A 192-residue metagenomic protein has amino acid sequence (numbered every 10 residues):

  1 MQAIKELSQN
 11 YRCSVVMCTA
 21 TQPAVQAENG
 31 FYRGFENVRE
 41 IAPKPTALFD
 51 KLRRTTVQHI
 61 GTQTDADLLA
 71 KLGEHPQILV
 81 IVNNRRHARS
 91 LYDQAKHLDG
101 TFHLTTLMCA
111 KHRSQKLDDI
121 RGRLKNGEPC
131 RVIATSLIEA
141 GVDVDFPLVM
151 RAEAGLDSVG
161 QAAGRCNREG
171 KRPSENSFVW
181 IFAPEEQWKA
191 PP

Functional and structural regions predicted by a protein language model:
E6, N10-S14, C18-E74: Interdomain hinge/linker at the junction between the two RecA-like core domains of SF2 helicases
Y11-C13, D50-T55, D99-G100, V144-P147 (+1 more regions): Short glycine-/polar-rich loops that comprise or flank the Walker A/P-loop and associated switch/sensor motifs
C13-T19, R131-T135, R151: Structural recognition of the conserved hydrophobic beta-strand(s) that form the central parallel beta-sheet of P-loop
T21-V25, G61-T64, R85-A88, M108-A110 (+4 more regions): Conserved nucleotide-binding/hydrolysis micro-motifs of P-loop NTPases
K71-K96: Conserved strand-helix element at the start of the C-terminal RecA-like helicase core
V82-R86, T101-D118, I133-E139: Conserved helicase motor
E128, Q161, R165-P192: Conserved segment of the helicase C-terminal RecA-like domain
I133, L137-Q161, E175-F182: A short beta-strand element within the Helicase C-terminal
